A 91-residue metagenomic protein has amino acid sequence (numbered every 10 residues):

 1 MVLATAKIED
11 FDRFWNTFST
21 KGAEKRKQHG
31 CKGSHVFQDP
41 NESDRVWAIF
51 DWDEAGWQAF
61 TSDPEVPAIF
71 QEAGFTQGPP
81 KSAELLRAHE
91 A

Functional and structural regions predicted by a protein language model:
M1-I8, S34-D63: Short, well-ordered beta-strand segments in beta-rich or mixed alpha/beta enzyme and ligand-binding folds
T5, T17-T20, T61, T76: Residue-identity detector for threonine
F11-G33, E65-F70: Short amphipathic alpha-helical segments
D12-F14, G56-Q58, A91: Residue-level signal for secondary-structure boundary sites
S19-E24, D44, I49-W52, P67 (+1 more regions): Hydrophobic alpha-helical segments
H29-V46, I69-A91: Glycine-rich beta-strand-turn "strand-cap" elements at beta-sheet edges
